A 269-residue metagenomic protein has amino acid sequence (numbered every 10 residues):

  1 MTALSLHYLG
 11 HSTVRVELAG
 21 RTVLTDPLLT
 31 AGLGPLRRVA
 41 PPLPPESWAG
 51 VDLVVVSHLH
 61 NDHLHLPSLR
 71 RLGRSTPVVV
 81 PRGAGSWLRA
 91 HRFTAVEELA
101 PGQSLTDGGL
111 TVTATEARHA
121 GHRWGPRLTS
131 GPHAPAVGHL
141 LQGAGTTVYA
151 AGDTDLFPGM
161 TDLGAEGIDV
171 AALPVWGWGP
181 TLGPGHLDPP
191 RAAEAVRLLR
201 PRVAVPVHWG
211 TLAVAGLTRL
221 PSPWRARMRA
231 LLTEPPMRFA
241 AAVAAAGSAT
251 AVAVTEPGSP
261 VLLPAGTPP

Functional and structural regions predicted by a protein language model:
T2-L4, E17-V23, S104-T113, Q142-V148 (+1 more regions): Beta-strand-turn-beta hairpins that frame and shape the catalytic cleft of phosphate-ester-processing enzymes
G10-H11, P81-W87, A100-G102: Short, polar loop motifs at secondary-structure junctions
V16, D26, H58, H65 (+5 more regions): Divalent metal-coordination and catalytic microenvironments
L18-L59, H63-R71, V80-G83, A120-S130 (+1 more regions): Pre-active-site segment of Zn-dependent metallo-hydrolases
R21-V23, D52-L53, P77, L110 (+3 more regions): Structural motif
G32, H60-L64, G85-L88, Q103-T106 (+5 more regions): Active-site environment of divalent metal-dependent phosphoester hydrolases
R92-S104, P189-P269: Binuclear metal-ion centers of metallo-dependent hydrolases, dominated by the metallo-beta-lactamase
H122-L199: Active-site-proximal loop/helix segments of hydrolase catalytic cores
